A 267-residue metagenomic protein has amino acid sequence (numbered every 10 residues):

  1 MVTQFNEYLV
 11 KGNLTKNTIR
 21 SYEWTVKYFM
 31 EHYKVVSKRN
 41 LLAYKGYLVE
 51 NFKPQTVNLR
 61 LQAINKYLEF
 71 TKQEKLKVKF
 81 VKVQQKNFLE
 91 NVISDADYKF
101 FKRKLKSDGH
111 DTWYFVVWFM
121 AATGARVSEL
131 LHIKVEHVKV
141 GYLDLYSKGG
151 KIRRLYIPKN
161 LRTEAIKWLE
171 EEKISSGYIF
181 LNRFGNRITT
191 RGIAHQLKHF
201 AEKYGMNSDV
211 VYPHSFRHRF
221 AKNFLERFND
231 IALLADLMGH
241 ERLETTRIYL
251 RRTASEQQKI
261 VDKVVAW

Functional and structural regions predicted by a protein language model:
M1-W267: Conserved catalytic core of the tyrosine transesterase superfamily
